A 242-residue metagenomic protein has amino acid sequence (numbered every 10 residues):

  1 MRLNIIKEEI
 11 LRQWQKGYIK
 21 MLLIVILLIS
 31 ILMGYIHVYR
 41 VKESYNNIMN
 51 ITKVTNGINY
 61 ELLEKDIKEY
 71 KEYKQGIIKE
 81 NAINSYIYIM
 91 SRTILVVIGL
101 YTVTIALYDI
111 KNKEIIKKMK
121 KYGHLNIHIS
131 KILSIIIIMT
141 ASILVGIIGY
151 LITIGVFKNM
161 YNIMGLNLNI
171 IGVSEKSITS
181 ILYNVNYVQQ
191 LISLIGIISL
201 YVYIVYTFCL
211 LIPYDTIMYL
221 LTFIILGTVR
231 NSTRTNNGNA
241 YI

Functional and structural regions predicted by a protein language model:
M1-L23: Aromatic- and glycine-rich beta-strand/loop motifs that create alpha-glucan
I6, K20-I24, V188-I192, Y219-L220: Hydrophobic alpha-helical transmembrane segments
W14, C209-Y214: Membrane-interface helix-boundary motifs at transmembrane edges
L22-I26, D215-V229: Central hydrophobic cores of alpha-helical transmembrane segments in multi-pass integral membrane proteins
L28-I48, T52, E64-D109, I129-L210: Secretory targeting signals
I29-G34, I224-R234: Aromatic-anchored segments of alpha-helical transmembrane domains
K118-L125: Short helix-to-coil transition segments within interhelical loops that connect adjacent transmembrane helices
R234-I242: Extracellular/periplasmic helix-loop-helix junctions in multi-pass membrane proteins
